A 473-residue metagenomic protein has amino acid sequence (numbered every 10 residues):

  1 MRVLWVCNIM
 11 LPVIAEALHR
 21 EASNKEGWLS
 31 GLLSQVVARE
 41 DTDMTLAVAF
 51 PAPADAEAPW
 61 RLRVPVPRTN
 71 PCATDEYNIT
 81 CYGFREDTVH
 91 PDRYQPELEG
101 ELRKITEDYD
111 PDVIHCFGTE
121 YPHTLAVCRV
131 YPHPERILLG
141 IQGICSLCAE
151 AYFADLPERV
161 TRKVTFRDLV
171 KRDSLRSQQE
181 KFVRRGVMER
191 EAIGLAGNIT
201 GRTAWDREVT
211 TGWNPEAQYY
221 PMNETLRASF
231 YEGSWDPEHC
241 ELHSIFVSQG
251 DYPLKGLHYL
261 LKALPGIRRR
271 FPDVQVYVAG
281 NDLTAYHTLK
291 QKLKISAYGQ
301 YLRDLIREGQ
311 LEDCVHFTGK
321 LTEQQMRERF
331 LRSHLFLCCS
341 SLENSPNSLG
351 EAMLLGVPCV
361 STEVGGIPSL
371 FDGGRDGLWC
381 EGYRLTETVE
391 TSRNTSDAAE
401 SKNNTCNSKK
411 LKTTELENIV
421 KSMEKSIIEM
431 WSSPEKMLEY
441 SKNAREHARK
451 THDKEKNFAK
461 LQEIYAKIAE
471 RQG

Functional and structural regions predicted by a protein language model:
M1-P67, T80, E455, Q472-G473: N-terminal subdomain of nucleotide-sugar transferases
L4, D236-K255, L261-G266, V276-Y277: Conserved donor-binding/catalytic core segment of Leloir-type glycosyltransferases
T106, K320, E328-S333: Short alpha-helical donor nucleotide-sugar binding micro-motif in glycosyltransferases
T161-N198: Membrane-proximal helix-turn-helix segments that form the acceptor-binding/catalytic region of lipid-linked
K290-K320, Q324: Nucleotide-activated donor-binding/catalytic signature segment of Leloir-type glycosyltransferases, i.e., the conserved
S341: Aromatic "clamp/platform" in nucleotide-sugar-dependent glycosyltransferases that forms part of the donor/acceptor
P358-S361: Short hydrophobic beta-strand element within catalytic cores of glycosyltransferases and related nucleotide-activated
S422-E429, K436-T451, N457-E463: A short, well-ordered alpha-helix in the C-terminal region of glycosyltransferases
